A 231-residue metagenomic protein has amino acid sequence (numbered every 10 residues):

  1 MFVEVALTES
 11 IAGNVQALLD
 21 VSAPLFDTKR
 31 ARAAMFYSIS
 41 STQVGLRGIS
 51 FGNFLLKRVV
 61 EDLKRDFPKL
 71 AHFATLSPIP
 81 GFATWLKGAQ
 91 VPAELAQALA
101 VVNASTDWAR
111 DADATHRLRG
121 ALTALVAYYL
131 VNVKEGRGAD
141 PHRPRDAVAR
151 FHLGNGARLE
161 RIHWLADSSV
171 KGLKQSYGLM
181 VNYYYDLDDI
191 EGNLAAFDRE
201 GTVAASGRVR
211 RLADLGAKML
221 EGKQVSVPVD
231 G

Functional and structural regions predicted by a protein language model:
M1-G231: Extended, composition-driven regions rather than compact fold-specific motifs
